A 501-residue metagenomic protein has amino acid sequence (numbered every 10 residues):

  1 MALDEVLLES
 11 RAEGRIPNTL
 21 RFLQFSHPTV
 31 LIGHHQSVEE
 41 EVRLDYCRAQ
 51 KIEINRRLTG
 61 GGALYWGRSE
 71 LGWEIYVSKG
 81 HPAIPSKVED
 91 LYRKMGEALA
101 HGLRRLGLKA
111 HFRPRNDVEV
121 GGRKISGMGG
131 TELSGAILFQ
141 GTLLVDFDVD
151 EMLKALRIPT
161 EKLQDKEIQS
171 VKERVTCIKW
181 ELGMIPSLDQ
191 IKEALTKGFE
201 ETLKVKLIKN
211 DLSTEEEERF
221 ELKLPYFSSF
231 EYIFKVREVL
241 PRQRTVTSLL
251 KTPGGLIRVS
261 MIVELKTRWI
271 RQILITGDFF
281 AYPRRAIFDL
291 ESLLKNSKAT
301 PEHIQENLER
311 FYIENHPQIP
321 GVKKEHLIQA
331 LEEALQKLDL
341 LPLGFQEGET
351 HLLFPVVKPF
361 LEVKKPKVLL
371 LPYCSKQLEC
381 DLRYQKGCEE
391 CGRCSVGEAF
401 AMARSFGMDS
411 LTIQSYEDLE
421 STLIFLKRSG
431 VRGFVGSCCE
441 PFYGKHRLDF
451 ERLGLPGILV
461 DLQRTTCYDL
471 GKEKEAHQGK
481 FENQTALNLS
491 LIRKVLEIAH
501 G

Functional and structural regions predicted by a protein language model:
M1-S86, D90: N-terminal lobe of the biotin/lipoate ligase/transferase fold
V6, E97-L108, S126, T131-V236 (+4 more regions): Long, positively charged amphipathic alpha-helical accessory segments at protein N-termini or as interdomain linkers
E70-N116: Contiguous, small/hydrophobic- and glycine-enriched helical/loop subdomains that border and often "cap" functional
V175-K179, I185, G254-L340: Active-site- and interface-proximal helix/loop "cap" or "latch" segments in soluble metabolic and energy-transducing
E216-T267: Structured beta-strand/loop patches that form or line metal/cofactor-binding pockets in enzymes
Q329-A401, G501: N-terminal, charge-rich interaction modules
R393-L426, R432-G433, D449-R452, I458-V460 (+1 more regions): Metallocofactor- and cofactor-centric catalytic cores in central/energy metabolism, strongly enriched
G457-G501: Peripheral docking tails and interdomain loops at the edges of cofactor- or intermediate-handling domains
